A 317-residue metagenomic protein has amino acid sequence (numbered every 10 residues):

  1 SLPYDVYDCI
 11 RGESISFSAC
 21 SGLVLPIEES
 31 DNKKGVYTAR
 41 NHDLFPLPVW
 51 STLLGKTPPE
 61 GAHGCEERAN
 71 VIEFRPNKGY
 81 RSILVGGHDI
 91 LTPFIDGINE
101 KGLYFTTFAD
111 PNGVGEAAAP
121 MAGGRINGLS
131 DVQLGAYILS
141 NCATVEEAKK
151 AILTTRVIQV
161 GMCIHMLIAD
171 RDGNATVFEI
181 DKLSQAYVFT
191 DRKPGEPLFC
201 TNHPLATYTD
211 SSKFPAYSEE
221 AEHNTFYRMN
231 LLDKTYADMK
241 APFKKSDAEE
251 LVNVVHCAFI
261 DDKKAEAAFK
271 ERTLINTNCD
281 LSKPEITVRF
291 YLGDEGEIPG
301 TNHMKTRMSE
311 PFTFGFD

Functional and structural regions predicted by a protein language model:
S1-E146, V157-V160, M239-D317: N-terminal mature-domain region immediately after signal-peptide cleavage in secreted/organellar precursors
V49-W50, E116-A119, K150, V177-D181 (+1 more regions): A short secondary-structure junction signal
P59-N70, K78, L198-F226: A recognition module on extended beta-rich or small alphabeta surfaces enriched in W/G with H and D/E
T144-E147, A151, R228: General structural feature for long, well-ordered alpha-helical segments within catalytic domains of soluble enzymes
A151-I152, Q159: Phosphate-interacting basic helix/loop segments used at nucleotide- and nucleic-acid interfaces
M162-A216: Extended amphipathic alpha-helical segments with heptad-repeat/coiled-coil character used for oligomerization, fusion
V188, L198, T207, K213 (+4 more regions): Intrinsic disorder/low-structure terminal segments
S211-V255: Long, charge-rich alpha-helical interaction segments
